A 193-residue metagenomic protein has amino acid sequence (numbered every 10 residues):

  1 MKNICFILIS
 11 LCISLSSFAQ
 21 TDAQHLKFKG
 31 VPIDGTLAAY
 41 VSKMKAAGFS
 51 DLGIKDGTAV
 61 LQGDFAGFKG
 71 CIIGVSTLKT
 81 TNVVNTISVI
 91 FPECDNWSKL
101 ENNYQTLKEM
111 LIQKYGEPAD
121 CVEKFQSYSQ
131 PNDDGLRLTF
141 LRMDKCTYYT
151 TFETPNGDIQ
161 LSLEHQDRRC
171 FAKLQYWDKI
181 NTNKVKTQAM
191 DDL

Functional and structural regions predicted by a protein language model:
I4-A19: Sec-dependent N-terminal signal peptides
I7-S10, D64, T139, L163: Residue-level signal for mature regions of secreted extracellular proteins and peptides
S10, G35, Y40, S76-L78 (+2 more regions): Functionally constrained cores in energy, signaling, and assembly domains
S10, P32, K69-I72, N156: Prokaryotic Sec-type signal peptides and long signal-anchor helices with extended Leu/Ile/Val-rich h-regions
Q20-D56, F91-L193: Non-cytosolic coordination micro-motifs
Q62-L107: Mid-chain, structured segments of secreted extracytoplasmic proteins
